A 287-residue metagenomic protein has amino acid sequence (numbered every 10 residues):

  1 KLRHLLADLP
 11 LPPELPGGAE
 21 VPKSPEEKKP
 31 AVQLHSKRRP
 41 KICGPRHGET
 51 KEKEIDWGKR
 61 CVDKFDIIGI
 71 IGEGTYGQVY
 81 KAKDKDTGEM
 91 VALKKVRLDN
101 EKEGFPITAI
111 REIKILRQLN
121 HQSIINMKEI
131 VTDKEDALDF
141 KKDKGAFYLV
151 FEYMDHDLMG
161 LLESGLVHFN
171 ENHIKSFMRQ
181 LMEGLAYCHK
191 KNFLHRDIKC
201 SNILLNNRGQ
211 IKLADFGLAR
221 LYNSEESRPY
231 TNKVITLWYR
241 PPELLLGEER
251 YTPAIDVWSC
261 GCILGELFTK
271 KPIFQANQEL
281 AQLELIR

Functional and structural regions predicted by a protein language model:
K1-V62: Intrinsically disordered, low-complexity regulatory segments that flank or precede the catalytic domain of eukaryotic
Q78: Conserved N-lobe ATP-binding subsite of Hanks-type protein kinase domains, especially the beta3 VAIK lysine
M90, K95-N120, E135-L138: Conserved N-lobe beta3->alphaC-helix segment of eukaryotic protein kinase catalytic domains
H121-V131: Conserved HxN/HPN-centered segment at the entrance to the catalytic loop of eukaryotic protein kinase-like domains
E135-F151, M159-G160: A conserved loop-to-beta-strand element in the N-lobe of protein kinase catalytic cores that borders the ATP-binding
F177-M178: Activation segment signature within eukaryotic-like protein kinase domains
H189-N206: Catalytic-loop of the protein kinase fold
L218-R220: Activation segment
